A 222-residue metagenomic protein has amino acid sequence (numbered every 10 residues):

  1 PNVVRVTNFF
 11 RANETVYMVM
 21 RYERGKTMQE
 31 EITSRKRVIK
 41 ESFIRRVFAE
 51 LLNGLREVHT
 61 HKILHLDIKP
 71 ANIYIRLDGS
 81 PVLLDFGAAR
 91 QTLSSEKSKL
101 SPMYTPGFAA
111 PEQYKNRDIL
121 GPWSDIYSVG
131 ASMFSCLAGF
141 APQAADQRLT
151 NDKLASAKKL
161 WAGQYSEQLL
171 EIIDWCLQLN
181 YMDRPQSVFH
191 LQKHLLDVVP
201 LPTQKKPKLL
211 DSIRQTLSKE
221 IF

Functional and structural regions predicted by a protein language model:
F9: Activation-segment/catalytic-loop signature of the eukaryotic protein kinase fold
N13-T27, E31: Conserved short submotifs of the Hanks-type protein kinase catalytic core that shape the nucleotide-binding pocket
V47-F48: Activation segment signature within eukaryotic-like protein kinase domains
L51-I63: Protein kinase catalytic-loop region centered on the HRD/HxD motif
I75-G79: Activation-loop N-terminal segment of eukaryotic-like protein kinases
G107-P200: C-terminal lobe helix-coil module of Hanks-type protein kinase domains
P202-F222: Regulatory extensions appended to serine/threonine kinase catalytic cores
